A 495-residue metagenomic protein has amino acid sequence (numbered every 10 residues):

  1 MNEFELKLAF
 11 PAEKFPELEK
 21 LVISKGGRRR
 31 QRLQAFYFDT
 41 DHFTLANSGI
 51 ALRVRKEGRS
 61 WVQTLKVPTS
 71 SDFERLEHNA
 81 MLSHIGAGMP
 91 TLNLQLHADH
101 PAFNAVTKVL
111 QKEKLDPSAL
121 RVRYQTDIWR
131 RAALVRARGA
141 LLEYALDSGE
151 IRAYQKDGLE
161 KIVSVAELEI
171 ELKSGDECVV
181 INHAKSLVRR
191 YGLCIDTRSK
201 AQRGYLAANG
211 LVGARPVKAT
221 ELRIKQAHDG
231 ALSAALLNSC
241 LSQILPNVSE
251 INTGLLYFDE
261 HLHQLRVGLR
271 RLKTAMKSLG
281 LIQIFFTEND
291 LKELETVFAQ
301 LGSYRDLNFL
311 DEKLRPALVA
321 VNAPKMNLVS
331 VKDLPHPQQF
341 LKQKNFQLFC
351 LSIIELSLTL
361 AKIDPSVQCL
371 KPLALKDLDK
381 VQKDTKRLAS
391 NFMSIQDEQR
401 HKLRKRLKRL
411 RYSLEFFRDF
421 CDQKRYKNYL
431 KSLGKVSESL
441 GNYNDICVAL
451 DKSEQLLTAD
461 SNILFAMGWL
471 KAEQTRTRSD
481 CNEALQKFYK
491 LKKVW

Functional and structural regions predicted by a protein language model:
M1-W495: Function-determining surface determinants
